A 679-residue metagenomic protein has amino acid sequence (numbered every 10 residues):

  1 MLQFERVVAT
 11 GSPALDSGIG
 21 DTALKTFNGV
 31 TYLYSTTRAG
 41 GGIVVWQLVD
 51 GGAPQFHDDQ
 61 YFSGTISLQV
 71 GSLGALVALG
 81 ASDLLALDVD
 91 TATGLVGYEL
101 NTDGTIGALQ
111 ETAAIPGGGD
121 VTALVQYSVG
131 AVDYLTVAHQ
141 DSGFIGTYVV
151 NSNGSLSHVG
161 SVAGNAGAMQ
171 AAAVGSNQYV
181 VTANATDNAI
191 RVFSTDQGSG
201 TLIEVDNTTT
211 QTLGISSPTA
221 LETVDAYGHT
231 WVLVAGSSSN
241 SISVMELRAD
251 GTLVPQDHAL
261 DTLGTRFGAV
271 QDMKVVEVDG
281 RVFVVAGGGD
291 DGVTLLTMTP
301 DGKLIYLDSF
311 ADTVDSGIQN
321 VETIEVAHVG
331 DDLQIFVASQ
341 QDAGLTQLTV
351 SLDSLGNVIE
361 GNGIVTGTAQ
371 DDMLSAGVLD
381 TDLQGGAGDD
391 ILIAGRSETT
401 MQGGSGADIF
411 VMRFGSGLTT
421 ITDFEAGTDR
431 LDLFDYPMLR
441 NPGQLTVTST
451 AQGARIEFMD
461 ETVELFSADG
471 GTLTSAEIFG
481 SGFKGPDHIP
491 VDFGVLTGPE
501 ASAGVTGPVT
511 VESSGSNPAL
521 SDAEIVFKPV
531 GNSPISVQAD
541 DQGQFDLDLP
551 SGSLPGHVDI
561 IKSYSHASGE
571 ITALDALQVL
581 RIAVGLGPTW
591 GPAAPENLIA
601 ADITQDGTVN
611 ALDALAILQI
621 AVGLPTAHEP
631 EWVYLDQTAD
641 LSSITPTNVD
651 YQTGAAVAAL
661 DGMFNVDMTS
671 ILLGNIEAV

Functional and structural regions predicted by a protein language model:
M1-G361: Feature marking well-ordered beta-strand scaffolds used for ligand recognition
K25, V49, G71, N101 (+24 more regions): A structural detector for beta-sheet-dominated domains
V30, A81, A131-V132, N177 (+11 more regions): Calcium-binding loop positions in Ca2+-binding modules
K274, A407-F493: Acidic glycine/aspartate-rich repeat arrays in secreted/surface proteins
Q341-G361, G367, F479-A501, D661-V679: A recurrent domain-boundary module in secreted/ectodomain proteins
L352-F414, L418, I456, L473-F479 (+1 more regions): Glycine- and aspartate-rich repeat motifs characteristic of hemolysin/RTX-like Ca2+-binding segments in secreted
G494-V679: Cellulosome-associated attachment modules in secreted, modular CAZymes
